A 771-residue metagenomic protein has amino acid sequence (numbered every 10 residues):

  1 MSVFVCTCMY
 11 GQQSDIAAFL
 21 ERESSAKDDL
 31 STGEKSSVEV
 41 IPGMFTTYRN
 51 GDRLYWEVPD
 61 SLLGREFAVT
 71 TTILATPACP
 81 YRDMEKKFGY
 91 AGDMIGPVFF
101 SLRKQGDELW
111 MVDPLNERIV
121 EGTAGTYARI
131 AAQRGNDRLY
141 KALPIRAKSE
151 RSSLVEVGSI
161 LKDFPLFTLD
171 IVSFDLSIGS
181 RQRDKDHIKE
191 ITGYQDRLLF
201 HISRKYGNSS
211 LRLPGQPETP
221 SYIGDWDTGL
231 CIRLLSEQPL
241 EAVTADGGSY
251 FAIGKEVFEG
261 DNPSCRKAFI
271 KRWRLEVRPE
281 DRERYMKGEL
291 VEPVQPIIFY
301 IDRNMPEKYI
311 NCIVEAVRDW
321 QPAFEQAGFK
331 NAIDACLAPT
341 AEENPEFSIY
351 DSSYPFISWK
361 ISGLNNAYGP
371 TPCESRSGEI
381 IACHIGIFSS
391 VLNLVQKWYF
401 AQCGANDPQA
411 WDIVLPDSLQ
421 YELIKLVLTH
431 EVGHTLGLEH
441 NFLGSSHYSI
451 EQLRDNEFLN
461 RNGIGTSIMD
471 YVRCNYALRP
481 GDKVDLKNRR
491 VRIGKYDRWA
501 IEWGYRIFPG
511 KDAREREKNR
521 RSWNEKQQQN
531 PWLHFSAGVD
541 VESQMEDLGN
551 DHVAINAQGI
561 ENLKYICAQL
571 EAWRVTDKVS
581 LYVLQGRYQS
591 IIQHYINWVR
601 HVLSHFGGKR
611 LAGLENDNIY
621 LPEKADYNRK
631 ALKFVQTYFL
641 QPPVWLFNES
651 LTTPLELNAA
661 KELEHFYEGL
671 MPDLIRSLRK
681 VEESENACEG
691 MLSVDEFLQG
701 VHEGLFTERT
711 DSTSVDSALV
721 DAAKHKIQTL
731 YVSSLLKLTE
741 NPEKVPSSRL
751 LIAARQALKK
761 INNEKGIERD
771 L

Functional and structural regions predicted by a protein language model:
M1-Q13: Bacterial Sec-dependent N-terminal signal peptides
Q13-M305, A323, A327, A332 (+3 more regions): Auxiliary tRNA-acceptor-end handling modules of aminoacyl-tRNA synthetases
A68, N311, Q396-K397, L478-V484: Short conserved micro-motifs at the rims of enzyme active sites and ligand-binding pockets
N311-R318, P322, L426, Q593 (+2 more regions): Solvent-exposed, polar/charged alpha-helical surfaces in well-ordered, non-transmembrane soluble domains, broadly
R318-F329, G433-H434, L438, C474 (+2 more regions): Sec-exported extracytoplasmic/periplasmic mature domains
L337-K360, E422-R479: The catalytic-center signature of Zn2+-dependent metalloproteases
Y368, C373, E379-I387, L428-L436 (+3 more regions): Extended catalytic-interface subdomain
S445-L771: Conserved catalytic/binding loops enriched for acidic/polar residues
